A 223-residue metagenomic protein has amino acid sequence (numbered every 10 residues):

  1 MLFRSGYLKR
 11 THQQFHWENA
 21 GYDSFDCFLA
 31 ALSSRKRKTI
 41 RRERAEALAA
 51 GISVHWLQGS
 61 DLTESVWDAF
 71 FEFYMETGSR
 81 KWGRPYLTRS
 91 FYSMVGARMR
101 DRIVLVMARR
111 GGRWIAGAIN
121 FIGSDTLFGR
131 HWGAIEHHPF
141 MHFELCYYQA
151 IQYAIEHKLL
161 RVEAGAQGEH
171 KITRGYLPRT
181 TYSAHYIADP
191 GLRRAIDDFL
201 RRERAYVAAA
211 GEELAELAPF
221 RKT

Functional and structural regions predicted by a protein language model:
M1-F140, H185-Y186, R201, A218-T223: A conserved beta-strand-loop-helix scaffold within acyl/acetyltransferase catalytic domains
M1-H12, S124-P190: Acyl-donor binding region in acyl/amide transferases
A164-T223: Conserved catalytic-core subdomain
